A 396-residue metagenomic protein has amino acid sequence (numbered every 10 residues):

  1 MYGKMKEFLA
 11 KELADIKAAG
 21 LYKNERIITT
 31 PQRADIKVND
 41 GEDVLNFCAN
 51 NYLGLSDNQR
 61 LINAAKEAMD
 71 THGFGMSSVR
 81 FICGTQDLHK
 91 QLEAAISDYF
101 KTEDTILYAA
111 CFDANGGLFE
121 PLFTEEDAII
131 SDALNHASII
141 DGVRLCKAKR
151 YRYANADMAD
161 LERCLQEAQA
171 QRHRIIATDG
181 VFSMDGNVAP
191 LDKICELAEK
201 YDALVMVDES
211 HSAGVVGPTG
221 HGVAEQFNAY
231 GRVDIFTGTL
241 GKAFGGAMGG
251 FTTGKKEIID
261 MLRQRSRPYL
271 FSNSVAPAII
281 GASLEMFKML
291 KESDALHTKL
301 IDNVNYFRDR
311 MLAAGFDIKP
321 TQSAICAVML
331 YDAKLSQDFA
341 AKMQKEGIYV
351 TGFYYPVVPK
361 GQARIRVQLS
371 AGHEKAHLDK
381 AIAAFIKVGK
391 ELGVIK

Functional and structural regions predicted by a protein language model:
A10-K11, D15-H72, A203: N-terminal "arm"/small-domain region of PLP-dependent enzymes with the aminotransferase-like
N51, Y151, N155-V207: Active-site phosphate-binding strand-loop segment of PLP-dependent enzymes
Q59, N63-E67, T71, A94 (+3 more regions): PLP-dependent enzyme catalytic core of the Aspartate aminotransferase-like
V79-T85, A94-G117: Short loop-beta-helix segment that forms the pyridoxal 5′-phosphate
L118-A137: Conserved PLP-anchoring active-site segment centered on the Schiff-base-forming lysine
Y201-L204, H211, V216-Q322, L335: Active-site C-terminal subdomain of aminotransferase-like
T298-F307, L312-G347, V357, G361-Q362 (+1 more regions): Conserved PLP-binding catalytic core of the aspartate aminotransferase-like
